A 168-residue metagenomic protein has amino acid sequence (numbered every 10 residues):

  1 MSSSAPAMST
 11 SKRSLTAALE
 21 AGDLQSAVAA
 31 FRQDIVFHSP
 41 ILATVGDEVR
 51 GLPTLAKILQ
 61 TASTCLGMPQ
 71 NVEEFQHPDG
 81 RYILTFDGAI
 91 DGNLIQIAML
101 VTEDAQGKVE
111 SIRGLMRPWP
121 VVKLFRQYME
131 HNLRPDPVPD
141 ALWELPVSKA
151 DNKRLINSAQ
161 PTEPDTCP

Functional and structural regions predicted by a protein language model:
S2-D34, T162: Short acidic-aromatic low-complexity motifs
S2-L15, D47-P53, E74, I112 (+1 more regions): Short charge-dense sequence patches
S3, Q60-P168: A beta-strand edge to alpha-helix "cap/lid" segment located at domain peripheries
A5-M8, A18, V36, L52 (+2 more regions): Hydrophobic alpha-helical segments, principally membrane-spanning helices and signal/leader peptides
T10-L19, S39, T54-I58, L84-F86 (+1 more regions): Short, mixed-charge, low-aromatic patches
A18, V45-G46, L100: Short N-terminal micro-motifs specific to bacterial/archaeal maturation and metal-cluster initiation sites
L24-V28, R32-D79: A solvent-exposed, acidic/Ser-Thr-rich amphipathic alpha-helical stretch
